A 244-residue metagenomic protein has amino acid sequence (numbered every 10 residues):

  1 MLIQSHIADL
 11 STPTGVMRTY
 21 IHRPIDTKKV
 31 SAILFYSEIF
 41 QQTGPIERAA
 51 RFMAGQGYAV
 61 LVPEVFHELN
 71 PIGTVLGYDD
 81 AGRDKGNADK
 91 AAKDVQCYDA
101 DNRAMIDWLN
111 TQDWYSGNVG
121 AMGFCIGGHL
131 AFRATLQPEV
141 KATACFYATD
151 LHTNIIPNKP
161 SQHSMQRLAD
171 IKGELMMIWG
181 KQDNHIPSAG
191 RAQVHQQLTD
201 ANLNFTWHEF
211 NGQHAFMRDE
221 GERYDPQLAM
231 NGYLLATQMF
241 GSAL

Functional and structural regions predicted by a protein language model:
M1-L244: N-terminal cap/leader regions of alpha/beta-hydrolase-fold enzymes, predominantly small-molecule hydrolases
